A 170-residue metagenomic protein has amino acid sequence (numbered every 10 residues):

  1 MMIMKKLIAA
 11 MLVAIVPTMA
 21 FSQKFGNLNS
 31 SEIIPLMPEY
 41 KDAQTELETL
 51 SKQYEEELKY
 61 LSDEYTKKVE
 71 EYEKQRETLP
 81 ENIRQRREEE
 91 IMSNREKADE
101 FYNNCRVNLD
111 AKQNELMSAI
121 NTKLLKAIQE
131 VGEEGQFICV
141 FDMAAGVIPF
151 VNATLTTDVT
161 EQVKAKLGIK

Functional and structural regions predicted by a protein language model:
M1-F25: Bacterial Sec-dependent N-terminal signal peptides
Q23-K170: Amphipathic, charged alpha-helical segments and their helix-to-coil junctions in extracytoplasmic/peripheral assemblies
